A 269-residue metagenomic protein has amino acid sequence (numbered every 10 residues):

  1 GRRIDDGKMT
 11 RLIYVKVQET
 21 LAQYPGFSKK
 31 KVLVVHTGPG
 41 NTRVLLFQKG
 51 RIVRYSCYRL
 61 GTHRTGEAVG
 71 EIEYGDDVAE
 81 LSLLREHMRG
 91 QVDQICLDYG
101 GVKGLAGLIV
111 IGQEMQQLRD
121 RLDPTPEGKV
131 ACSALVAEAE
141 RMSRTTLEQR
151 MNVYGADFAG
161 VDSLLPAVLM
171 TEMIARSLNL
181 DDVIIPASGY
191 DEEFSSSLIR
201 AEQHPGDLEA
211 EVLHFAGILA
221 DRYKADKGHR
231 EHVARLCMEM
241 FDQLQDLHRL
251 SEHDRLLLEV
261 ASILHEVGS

Functional and structural regions predicted by a protein language model:
G1-K31, L46-Q48, R54-Y55, L60-S269: Helical "lid/coupling" subdomains associated with nucleotide-phosphate turnover
V32-H36: Short glycine-aspartate micro-motif
G38-N41: Active-site-adjacent helix-turn-beta-strand microarchitecture at beta-sheet edges that either contains or buttresses
